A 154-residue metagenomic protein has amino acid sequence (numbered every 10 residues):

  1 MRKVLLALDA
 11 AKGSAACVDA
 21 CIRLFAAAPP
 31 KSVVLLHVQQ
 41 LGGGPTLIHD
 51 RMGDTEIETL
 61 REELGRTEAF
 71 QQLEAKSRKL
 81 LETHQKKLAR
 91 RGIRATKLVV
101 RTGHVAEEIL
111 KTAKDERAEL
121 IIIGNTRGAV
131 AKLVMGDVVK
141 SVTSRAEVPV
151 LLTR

Functional and structural regions predicted by a protein language model:
R2-L64: Small/aliphatic-rich secondary-structure junction motif
R23, R78-I121: Structural beta-alpha unit
V34-L36, T96-R101, L151: General small-molecule cofactor/ligand-binding pocket signal
H37, G124-T126, R154: Short secondary-structure boundary segments
D50-G53, K114-E116, V139-S141: Short, hinge-like loop/turn segments at secondary-structure boundaries
I57-K79: A short acidic, glycine-rich active-site loop that binds or catalyzes chemistry on phosphate/adenosine moieties
L120-S144: Glycine-rich, Arg-bearing micro-motifs that act as flexible, cationic patches
R145-R154: Short, flexible loop segments at boundaries between secondary-structure elements
